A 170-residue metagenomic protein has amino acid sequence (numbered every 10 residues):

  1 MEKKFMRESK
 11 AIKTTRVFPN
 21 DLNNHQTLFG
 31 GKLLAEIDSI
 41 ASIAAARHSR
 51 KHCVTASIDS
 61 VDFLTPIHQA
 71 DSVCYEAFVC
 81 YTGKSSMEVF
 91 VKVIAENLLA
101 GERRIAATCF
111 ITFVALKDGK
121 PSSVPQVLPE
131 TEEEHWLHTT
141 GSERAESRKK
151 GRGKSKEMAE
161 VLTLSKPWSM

Functional and structural regions predicted by a protein language model:
K3-E8, L28, S42-Y81, S85-E88 (+1 more regions): Hydrophobic beta-strand-centered segment that forms part of the acyl-chain substrate-binding groove
R7, A11, H68-Q69, C80-M170: HotDog/MaoC-like acyl-thioester-processing domains
I12, T27-S42: Compositionally biased, charged N-terminal/linker segments
F18-P19, L64: Residue-level recognition of the GNAT/N-acetyltransferase active site
D21-L34, P167-M170: A conserved, well-ordered hydrophobic junction motif at loop->secondary-structure transitions
